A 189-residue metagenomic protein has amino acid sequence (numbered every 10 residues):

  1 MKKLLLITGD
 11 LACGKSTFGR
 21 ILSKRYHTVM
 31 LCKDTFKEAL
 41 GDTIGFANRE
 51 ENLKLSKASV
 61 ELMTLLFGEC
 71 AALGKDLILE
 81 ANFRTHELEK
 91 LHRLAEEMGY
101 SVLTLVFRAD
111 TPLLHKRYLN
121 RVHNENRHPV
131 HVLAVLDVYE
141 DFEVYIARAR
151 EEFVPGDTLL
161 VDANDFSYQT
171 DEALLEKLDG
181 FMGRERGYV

Functional and structural regions predicted by a protein language model:
L4: Walker A (P-loop) ATP-phosphate-binding motif of ABC ATPase nucleotide-binding domains
I7: Hydrophobic anchor at the beta1->P-loop junction of P-loop NTPases
L11: The conserved Walker
G14: Conserved glycine(s) of the Walker
T17-A72: Conserved substrate/cofactor phosphate-moiety recognition/catalytic segment in nucleotide-dependent phosphotransferases
K57-V102: Glycine-rich phosphate-binding loop used to anchor ATP phosphates in small-molecule kinases, encompassing both
M98-Y118: Conserved phosphate-donor/acceptor-positioning beta-strand/loop module used by diverse small-molecule
N124-E172: Small-molecule kinase domains that catalyze NTP-dependent phosphoryl transfer to phosphate-bearing small molecules
